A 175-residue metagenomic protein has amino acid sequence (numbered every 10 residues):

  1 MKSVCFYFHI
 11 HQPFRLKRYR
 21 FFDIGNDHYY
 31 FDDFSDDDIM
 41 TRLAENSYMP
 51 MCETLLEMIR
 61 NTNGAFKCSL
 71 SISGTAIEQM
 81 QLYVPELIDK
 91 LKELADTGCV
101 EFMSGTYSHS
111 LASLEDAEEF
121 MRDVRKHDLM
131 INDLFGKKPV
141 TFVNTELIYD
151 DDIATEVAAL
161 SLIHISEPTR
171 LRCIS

Functional and structural regions predicted by a protein language model:
M1-N63: N-terminal regions that are enriched for targeting/export leaders and immediately downstream pro/stem segments
V4-F8, C68-L70, F102-S104, V140: Hydrophobic faces of well-ordered beta-strands that scaffold small-molecule active sites in alpha/beta enzyme cores
L56-A65, Y83-M103: Acidic (Asp/Glu)-rich catalytic clusters
A65, L70-M80: Low-complexity, highly charged intrinsically disordered N-terminal segments that act as targeting/localization
S71-G74, T141-D150: Short, solvent-exposed turn/loop segments enriched in Gly/Ser/Thr/Pro and often Arg
S110-D133: Alpha-helical scaffold elements lining the catalytic groove of polysaccharide deacetylases
I153-A159: Hydrophobic, small-residue-rich alpha-helical packing segments that form membrane-like cores
I163-S175: Single conserved hydrophobic/aromatic residue that forms the stacking wall/gate of nucleotide- or nucleobase-binding
